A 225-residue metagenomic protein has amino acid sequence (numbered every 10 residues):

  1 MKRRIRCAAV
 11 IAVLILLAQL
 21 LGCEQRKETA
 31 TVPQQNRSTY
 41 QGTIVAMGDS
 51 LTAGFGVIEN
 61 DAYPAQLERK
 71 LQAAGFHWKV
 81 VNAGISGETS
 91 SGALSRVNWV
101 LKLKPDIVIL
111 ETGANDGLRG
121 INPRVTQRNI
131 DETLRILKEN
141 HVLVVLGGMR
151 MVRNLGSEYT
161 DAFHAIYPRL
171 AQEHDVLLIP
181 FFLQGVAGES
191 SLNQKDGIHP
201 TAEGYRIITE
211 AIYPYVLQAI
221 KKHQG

Functional and structural regions predicted by a protein language model:
K2-V10: Bacterial N-terminal signal peptides that target proteins for export
V10-L17: Hydrophobic helical h-region of N-terminal Sec-dependent signal peptides in bacterial secretory/periplasmic proteins
Q19-G22: C-terminal motif of bacterial Sec signal peptides marking the signal peptidase cleavage site
Q25-T29, L178-P180: Short, motif-level signal for alpha-helix interfacial/capping segments enriched in acidic residues and aromatics/proline
K27-S86, R96-K104: Serine-esterase "nucleophile elbow" of acetyl-processing enzymes
Q66-R69, F76, G92-G225: Alpha-helical cap/lid subdomain in secreted, periplasmic, or secretory-pathway luminal O-acyl-processing enzymes
